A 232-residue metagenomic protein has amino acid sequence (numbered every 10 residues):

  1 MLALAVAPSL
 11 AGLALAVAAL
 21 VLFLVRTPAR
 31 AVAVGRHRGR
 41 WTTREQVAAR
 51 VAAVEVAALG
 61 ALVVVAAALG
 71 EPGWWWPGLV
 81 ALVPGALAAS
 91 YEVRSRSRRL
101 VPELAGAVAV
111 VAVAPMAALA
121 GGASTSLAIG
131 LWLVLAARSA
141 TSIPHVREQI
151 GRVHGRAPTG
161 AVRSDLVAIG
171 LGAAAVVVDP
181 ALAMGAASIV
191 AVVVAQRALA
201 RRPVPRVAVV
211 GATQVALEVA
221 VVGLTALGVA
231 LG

Functional and structural regions predicted by a protein language model:
M1-E71: N-terminal topogenic module of multi-pass integral membrane proteins
L2-A16, V63-W76, A112-W132, A173-M184 (+1 more regions): Helix-coil boundary and interhelical linker segments in multi-pass alpha-helical membrane proteins
L10-A14, A49-A86, D165-R201: Transmembrane helix-loop-helix
V21-A31, A86-Y91, A136-Q149, V190-R201: Transmembrane alpha-helical segments that form the membrane-embedded catalytic/substrate-channel core of multi-pass
R38-R50, A88-V108, I150-D165, Q196-V219: Interhelical loop and helix-boundary elements at the membrane-water interface of polytopic inner-membrane proteins
V64-A117: Internal, conserved structured core segments that host functional sites
S97, L104-P180: Generic multipass alpha-helical transmembrane bundles of integral membrane proteins
L131-S142, A161-L231: Alpha-helical transmembrane segments of multi-pass membrane proteins
